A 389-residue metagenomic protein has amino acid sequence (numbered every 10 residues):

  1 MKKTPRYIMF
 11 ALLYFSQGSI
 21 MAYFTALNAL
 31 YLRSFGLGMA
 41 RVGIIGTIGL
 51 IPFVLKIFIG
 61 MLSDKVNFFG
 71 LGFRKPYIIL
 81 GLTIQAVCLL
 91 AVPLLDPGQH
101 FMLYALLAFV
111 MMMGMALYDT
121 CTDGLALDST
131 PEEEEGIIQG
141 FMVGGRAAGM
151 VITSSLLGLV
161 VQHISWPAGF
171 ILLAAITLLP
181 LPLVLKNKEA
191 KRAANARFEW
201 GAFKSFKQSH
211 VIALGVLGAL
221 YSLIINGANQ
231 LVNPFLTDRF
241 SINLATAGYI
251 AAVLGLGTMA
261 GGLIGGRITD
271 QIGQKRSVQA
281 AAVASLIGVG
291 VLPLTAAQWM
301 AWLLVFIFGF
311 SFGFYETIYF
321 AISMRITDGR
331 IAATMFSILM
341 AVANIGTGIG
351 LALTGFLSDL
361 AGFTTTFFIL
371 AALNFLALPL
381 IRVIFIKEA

Functional and structural regions predicted by a protein language model:
M1-G49, S222-L236: Helix-loop boundary and gating motifs at the non-cytosolic
M1-T4, E189-G215: Juxtamembrane intracellular "pre-TM" segments in multi-pass secondary transporters
L55-L71, G261-G273, S358-D359: Helix-to-loop junctions at the C-terminal end of transmembrane segments in multipass secondary transporters
K65-L82, D270-A282: Cytoplasmic membrane-interface "Motif A"-like loop-to-helix N-cap segments of 12-TM Major Facilitator Superfamily
I79-G98, V283-A296: C-terminal ends and interior cores of transmembrane alpha-helices in multi-pass membrane transporters/permeases
A116-T130, F314-D328: Intracellular juxtamembrane helix-capping segments at the cytosolic ends of symmetry-related transmembrane helices
K275-Y319: C-terminal transmembrane helical hairpin of 12-TM major facilitator-type secondary transporters
R330-D359: A late C-terminal transmembrane helix in Major Facilitator Superfamily
